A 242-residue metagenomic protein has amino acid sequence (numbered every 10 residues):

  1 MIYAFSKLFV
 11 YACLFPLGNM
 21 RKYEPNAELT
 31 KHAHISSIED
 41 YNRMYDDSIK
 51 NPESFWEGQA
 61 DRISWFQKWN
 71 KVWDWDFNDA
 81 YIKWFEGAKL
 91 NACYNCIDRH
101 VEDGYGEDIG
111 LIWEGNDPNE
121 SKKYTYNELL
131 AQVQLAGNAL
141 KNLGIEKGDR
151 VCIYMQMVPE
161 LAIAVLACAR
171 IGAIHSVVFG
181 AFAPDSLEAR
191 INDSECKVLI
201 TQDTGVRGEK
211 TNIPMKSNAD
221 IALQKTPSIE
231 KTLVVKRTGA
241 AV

Functional and structural regions predicted by a protein language model:
A4, V10-A12: Short hydrophobic alpha-helical segments enriched in small aliphatic residues
F15-A80: N-terminal amphipathic, basic-rich helices that act as targeting or association modules
Y41-M44, D79-K89, N116-Y124: Acyl-group handling in specialized metabolite and lipid biosynthesis
I49-N70, A88-I112: A short N-terminal helical cap/helix-turn-helix that marks the beginning of AMP-binding/adenylate-forming
C93, L111-L166, A183-E188: Conserved AMP-binding/adenylate-forming core of the ANL superfamily
C96-Y124, K236-V242: AMP-dependent adenylate-forming
R170-V242: Structural core segment of the AMP-binding/adenylate-forming
